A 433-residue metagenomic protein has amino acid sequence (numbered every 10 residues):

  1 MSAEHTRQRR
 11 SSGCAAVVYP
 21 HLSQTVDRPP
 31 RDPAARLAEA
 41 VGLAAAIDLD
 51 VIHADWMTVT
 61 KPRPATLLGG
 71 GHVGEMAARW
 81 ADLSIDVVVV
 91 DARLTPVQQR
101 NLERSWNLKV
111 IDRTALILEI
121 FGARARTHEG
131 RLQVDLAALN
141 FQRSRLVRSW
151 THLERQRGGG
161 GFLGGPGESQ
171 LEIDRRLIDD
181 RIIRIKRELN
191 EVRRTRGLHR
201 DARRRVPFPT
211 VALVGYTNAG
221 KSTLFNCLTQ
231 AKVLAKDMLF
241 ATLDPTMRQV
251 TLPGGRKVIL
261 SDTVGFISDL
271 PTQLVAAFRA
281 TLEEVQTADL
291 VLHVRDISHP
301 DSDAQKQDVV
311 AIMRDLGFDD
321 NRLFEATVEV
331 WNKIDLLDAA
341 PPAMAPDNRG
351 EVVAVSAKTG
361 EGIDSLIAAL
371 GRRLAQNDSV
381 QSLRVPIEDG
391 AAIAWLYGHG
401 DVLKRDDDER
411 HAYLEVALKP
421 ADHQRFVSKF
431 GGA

Functional and structural regions predicted by a protein language model:
M1-E119: N-terminal accessory targeting/assembly segments
M1-V17, D27-P29, S144-A219, F225-N226 (+2 more regions): C-terminal-of-GTPase-core extension/linker across diverse P-loop GTPases
A3, R196, R203-P209, C227-I259 (+3 more regions): Switch I (effector-binding) loop of TRAFAC-class P-loop GTPase G-domains
V17-H21, A54-M57, V89-D91, H293-D296 (+3 more regions): Conserved beta-strand segments of the P-loop GTPase G domain that flank and frequently precede/overlap
Q24-D32, P62-T66, R124-E129, S169-Q170 (+4 more regions): Flexible beta-alpha connector loops of hexameric P-loop NTPases
P29, L37, V41-A45, A77-D82 (+3 more regions): Conserved C-terminal guanine-recognition region of P-loop GTPase G domains, centered on the G4
T114-L118, L239-F240, A357-T359: Short, acidic/turn-prone active-site loops that include or flank metal/cofactor- and phosphate-binding residues
A115-L136: Short alpha-helix plus adjacent loop in nuclease-associated cores
